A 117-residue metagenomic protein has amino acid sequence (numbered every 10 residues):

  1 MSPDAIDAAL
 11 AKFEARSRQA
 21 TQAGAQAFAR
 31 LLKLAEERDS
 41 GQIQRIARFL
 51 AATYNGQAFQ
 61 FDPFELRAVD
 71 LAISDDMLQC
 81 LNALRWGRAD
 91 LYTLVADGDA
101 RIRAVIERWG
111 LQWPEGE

Functional and structural regions predicted by a protein language model:
S2-S40: Short terminal alpha-helical segments
A25, A29, I43-A51, L71 (+1 more regions): Non-catalytic, well-ordered alpha-helical scaffold segments
K33, R45-G56, Q79, A83: Short, hydrophobic/amphipathic alpha-helical patches that form generic packing surfaces within helical domains
D39-Q42, L91: Residue-level recognition of alpha-helical structural elements
N55-E65: Short helix-capping/linker segments at secondary-structure and domain boundaries
F64-E117: Polybasic, proline/glycine-rich intrinsically disordered low-complexity segments
